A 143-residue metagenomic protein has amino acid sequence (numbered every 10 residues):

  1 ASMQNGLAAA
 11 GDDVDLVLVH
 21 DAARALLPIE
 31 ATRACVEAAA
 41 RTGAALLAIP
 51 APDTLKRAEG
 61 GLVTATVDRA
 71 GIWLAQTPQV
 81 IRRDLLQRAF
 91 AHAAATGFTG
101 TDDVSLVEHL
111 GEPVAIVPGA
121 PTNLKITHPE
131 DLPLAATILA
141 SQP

Functional and structural regions predicted by a protein language model:
A1-L16: Active-site nucleotide-sugar/metal-binding loop of Leloir-type enzymes
M3-Q4, I29-T32, P129: Conserved strand-to-helix beginnings and helix N-cap segments that scaffold or border functional pockets
G6, H20-D21, P50, R82 (+1 more regions): Residue-level signal for inorganic ion chemistry
G11, E37-A40, A140: Residue-level signal for alpha-helix termini/capping positions
V14, H20-A23: Short acidic donor-binding/metal-coordinating loop in glycosyltransferase active sites
A23, A94, P121-L124: Glycine-rich "substrate-gating" loop/helix at the edge of Rossmann-like oxidoreductase active sites
L26-V117: Conserved core of the sugar-phosphate nucleotidyltransferase
D102-V104, P121-N123, D131-P143: SAM-dependent methyltransferases
